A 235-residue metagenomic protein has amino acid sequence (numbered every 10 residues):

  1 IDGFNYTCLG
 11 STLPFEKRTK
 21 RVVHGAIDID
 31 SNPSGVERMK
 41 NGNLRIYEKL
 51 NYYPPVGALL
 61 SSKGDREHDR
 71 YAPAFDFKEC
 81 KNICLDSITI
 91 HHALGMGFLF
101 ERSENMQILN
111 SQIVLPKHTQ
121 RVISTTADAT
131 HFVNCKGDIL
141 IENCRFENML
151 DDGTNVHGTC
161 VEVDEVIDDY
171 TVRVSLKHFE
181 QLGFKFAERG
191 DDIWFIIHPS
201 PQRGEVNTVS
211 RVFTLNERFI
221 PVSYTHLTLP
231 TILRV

Functional and structural regions predicted by a protein language model:
I1-R70, Q112-H131, D151-E180, H198 (+1 more regions): Acidic/polar low-complexity surface segments
N82-D86, N105-N110, D138-E142: All-beta strand scaffolds that present successive hydrophobic residues in beta-strands
F184-I196: Short coil-to-beta transition motif at edge beta-strands of beta-rich domains
R203-N216: Short beta-strand-centered aromatic/proline hotspots
T225-T231: Conserved small/polar residues in nucleotide/adenosyl-binding loops
